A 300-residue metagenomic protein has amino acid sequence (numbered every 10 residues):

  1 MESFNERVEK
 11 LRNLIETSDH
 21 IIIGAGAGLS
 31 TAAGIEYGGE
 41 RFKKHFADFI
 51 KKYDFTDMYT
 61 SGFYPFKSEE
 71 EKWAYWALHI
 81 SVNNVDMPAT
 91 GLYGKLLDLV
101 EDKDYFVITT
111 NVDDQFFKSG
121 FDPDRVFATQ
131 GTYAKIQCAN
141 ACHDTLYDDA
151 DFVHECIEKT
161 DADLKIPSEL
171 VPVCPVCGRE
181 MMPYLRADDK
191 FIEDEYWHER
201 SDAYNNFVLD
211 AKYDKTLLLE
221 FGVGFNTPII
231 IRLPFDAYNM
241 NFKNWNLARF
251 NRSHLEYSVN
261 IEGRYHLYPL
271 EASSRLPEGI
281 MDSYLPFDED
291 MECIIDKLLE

Functional and structural regions predicted by a protein language model:
M1-E300: Conserved catalytic alpha/beta core of Sir2/sirtuin-type deacylases, generalized to analogous enzyme cores that bind
